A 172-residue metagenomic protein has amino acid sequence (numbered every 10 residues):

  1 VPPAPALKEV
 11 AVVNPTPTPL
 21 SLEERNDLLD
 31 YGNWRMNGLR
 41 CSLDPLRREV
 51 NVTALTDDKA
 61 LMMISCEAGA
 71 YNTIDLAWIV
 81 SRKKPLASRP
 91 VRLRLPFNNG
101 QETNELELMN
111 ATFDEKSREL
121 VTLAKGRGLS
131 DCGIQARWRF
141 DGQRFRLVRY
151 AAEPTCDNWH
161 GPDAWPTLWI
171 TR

Functional and structural regions predicted by a protein language model:
V1-D57: Terminal domain-start segments
G38, S42-R47, G69, A164-R172: Beta-propeller domains
R40-A54, K59, V80-M109: N-terminal secretory-pathway/extracellular module detecting exported/lumenal segments and adjacent signal-anchor/first
R40-S42, S65-E67, R146, T155-D157: Sequence contexts marking disulfide-bonded cysteines in secreted/extracellular proteins
V50-A70, I79, L120-L123: Exposed beta-strand-loop-beta-strand "reactive/processing" segments of non-cytosolic proteins
A70-W78, S130-A136: Structural motif
I79-R82, R139-D141: Structural recognition of the beta-propeller blade-terminating site
R89-R172: Short aromatic loop motif centered on NTY/YTY
